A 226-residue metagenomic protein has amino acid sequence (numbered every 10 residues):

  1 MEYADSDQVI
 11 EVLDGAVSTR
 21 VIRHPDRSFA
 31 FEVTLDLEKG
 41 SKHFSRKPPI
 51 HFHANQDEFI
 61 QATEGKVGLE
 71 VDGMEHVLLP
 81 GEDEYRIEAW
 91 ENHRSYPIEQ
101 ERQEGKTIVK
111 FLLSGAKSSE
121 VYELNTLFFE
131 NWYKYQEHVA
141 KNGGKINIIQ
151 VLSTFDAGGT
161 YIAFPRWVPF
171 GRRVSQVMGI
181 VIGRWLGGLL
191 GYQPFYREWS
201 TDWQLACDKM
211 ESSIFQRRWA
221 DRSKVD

Functional and structural regions predicted by a protein language model:
M1-D57, Q61-D226: Jelly-roll (double-stranded beta-helix
